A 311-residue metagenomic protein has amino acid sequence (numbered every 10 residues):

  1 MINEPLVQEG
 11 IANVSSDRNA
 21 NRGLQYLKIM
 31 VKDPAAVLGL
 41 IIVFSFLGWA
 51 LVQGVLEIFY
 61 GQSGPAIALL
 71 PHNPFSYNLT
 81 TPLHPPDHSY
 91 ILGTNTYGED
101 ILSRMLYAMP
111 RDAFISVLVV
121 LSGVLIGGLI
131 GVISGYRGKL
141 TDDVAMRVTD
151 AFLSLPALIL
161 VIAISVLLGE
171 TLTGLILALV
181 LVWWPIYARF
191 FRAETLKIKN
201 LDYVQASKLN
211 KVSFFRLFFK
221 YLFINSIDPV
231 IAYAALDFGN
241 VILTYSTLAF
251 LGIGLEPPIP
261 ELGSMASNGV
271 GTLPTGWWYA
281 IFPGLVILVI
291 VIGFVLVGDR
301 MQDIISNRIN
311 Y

Functional and structural regions predicted by a protein language model:
M1-V124, G128, V132, K139-L140 (+2 more regions): Gly/Trp-centered helix-boundary motif
D33-P34, M105-A108, D112-S116, V148 (+5 more regions): Loop-to-transmembrane-helix entry motif
I41-V55, P229-S246: Hydrophobic alpha-helical membrane-insertion segments
Q53-G61, G135-K139, I164-E170, V182 (+2 more regions): Short helix-capping/hinge motifs at transmembrane helix termini and TM-loop junctions
I91-N95, S122-G127, V132-Y136, T141-L201 (+1 more regions): Generic hydrophobic transmembrane alpha-helix motif, especially the helices
E99-F114, L118, G138-M146, N200 (+1 more regions): Amphipathic cytosolic juxtamembrane alpha-helices at the membrane-cytosol interface of multi-pass membrane transporters
P110, F152, S165, G169 (+9 more regions): Residue-level hotspots within pore-lining transmembrane alpha-helices of multi-pass secondary transporters
S165-L167, E194-T195, L243-V286, N310: Glycine-rich helix-loop "coupling/hinge" segments at transmembrane-helix boundaries in multipass transporters
